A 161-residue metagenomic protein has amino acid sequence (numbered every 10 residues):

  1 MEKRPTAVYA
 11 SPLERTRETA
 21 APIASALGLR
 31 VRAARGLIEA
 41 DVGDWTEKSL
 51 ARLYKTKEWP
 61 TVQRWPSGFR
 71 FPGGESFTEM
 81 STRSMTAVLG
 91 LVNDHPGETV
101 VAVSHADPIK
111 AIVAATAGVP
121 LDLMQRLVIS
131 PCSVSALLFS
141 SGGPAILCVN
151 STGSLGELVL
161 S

Functional and structural regions predicted by a protein language model:
M1-P60: Phosphate-coordination/substrate-recognition cap region in phosphate-metabolizing enzymes
M1-R4, L91-T99: Glycine-rich phosphate-binding loop signature in dinucleotide/nucleotide-binding domains
A10-S11, T82, V103-S104: Short beta-strand scaffold positions
L13, F77, S81-M85: Amphipathic, non-transmembrane alpha-helical scaffold segments
L29, A40-A51, N93, E98 (+1 more regions): Acidic, low-complexity terminal tails and accessory targeting/binding regions of phosphate-metabolizing enzymes
E58-E79: Short glycine/proline- and acidic residue-enriched helix-loop micro-motifs that form flexible lids or anion-recognition
E98-A106: Generic beta-sheet signal
